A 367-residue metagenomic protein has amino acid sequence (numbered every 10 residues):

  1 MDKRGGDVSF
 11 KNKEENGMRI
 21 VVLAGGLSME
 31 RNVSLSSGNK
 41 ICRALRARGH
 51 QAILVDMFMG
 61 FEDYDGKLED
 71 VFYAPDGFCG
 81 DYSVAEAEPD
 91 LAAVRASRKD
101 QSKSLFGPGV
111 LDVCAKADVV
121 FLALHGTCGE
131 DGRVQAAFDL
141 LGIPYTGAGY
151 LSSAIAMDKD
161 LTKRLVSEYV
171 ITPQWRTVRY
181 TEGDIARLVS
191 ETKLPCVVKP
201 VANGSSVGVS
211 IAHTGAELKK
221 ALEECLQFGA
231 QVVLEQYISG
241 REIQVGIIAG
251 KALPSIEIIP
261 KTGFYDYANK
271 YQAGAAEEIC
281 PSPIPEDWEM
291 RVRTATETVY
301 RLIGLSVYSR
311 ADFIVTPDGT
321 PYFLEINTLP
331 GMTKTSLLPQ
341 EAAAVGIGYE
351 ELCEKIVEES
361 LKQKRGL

Functional and structural regions predicted by a protein language model:
D2, S9-L151, I155-M157, L161 (+3 more regions): ATP-binding N-terminal substructure of ATP-dependent carboxylate-amine bond-forming enzymes
A52, P144-Y145, T172, C196 (+1 more regions): Hydrophobic beta-strand scaffold residues
G126, K261, N327-E341: Glycine-rich phosphate/pyrophosphate-binding beta-alpha loops
V166, V189-V207, A230-I243: ATP-grasp fold ATP-binding core
S210-T294, V315-Y322: Phosphate-binding site of ATP-dependent enzymes
Q236, V245-I247, Y300-M332, A342: Conserved metal-phosphate-binding beta-hairpin within the catalytic cores of diverse ATP-dependent phosphoryl-transfer
E257-S309, Q340-L367: Active-site "cap" helix and flanking loop/linker of ATP-utilizing ligase/carboxylase catalytic domains
